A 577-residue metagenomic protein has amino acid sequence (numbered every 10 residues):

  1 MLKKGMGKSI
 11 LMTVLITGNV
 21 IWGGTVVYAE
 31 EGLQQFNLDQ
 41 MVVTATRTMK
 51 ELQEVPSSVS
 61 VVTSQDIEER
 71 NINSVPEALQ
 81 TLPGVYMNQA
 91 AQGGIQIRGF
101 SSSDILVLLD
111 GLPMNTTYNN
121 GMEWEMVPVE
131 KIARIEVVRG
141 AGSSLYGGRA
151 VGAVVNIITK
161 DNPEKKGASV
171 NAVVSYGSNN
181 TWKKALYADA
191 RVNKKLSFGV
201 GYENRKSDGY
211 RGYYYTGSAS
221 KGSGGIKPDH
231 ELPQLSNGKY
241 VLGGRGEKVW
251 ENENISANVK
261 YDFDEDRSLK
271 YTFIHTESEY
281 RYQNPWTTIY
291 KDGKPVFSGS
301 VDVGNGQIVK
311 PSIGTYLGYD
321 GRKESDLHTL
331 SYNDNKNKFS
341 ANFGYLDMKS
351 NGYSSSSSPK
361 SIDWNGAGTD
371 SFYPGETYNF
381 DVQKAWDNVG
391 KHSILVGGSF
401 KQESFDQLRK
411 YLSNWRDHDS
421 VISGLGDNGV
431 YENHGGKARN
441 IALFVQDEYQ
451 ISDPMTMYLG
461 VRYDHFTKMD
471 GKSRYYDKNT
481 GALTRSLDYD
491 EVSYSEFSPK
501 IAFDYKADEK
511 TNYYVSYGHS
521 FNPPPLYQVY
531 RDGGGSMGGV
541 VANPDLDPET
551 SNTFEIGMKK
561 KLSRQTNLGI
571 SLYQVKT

Functional and structural regions predicted by a protein language model:
M1-R70, A78-Q80, E265, D292 (+2 more regions): N-terminal Sec signal peptide and the immediately downstream disordered periplasmic leader that contains the TonB box
N73-A78, G93-Q96, L108, E123-P128 (+3 more regions): N-terminal periplasmic accessory domains that precede and gate Gram-negative outer-membrane beta-barrel machines
P76-P113, A133: Extracytoplasmic beta-strand/coil segments of soluble accessory domains associated with Gram-negative outer-membrane
P113-R139: Short acidic/polar hinge/loop motifs at secondary-structure boundaries that mediate gating or recognition
Y176-S207, T216-Q283, R322-S331, N335 (+1 more regions): Transmembrane beta-barrel wall of Gram-negative outer-membrane proteins
G212-G243, Q283-Y316, Y353-D370, K410-Y431 (+2 more regions): Solvent-exposed loop segments that connect transmembrane elements
K260-T276, Y316-T480, K506, G569-L572: Face-selective signature of the C-terminal outer-membrane beta-barrel domain
N333-N335, S340-S354, D504-K506, N512-G518 (+2 more regions): Membrane-embedded beta-barrel scaffold of Gram-negative outer-membrane proteins
